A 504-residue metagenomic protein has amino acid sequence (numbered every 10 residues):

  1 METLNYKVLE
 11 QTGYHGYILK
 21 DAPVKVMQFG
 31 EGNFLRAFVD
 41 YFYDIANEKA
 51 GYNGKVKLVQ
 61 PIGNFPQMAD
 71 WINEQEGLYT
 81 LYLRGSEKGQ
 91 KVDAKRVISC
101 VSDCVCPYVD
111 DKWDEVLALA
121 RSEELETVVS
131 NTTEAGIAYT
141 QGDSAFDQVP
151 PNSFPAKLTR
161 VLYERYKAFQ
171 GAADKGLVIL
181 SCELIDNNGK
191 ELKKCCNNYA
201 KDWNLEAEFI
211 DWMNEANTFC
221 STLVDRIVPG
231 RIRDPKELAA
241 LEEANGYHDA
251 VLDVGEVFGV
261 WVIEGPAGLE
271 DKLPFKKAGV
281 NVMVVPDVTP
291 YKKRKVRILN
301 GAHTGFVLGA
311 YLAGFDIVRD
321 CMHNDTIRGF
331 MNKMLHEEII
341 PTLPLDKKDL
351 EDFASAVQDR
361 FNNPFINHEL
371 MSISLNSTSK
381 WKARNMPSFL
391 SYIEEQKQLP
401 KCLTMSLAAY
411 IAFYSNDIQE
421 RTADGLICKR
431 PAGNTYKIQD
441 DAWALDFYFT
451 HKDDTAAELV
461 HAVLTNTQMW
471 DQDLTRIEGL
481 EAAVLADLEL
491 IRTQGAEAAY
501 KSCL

Functional and structural regions predicted by a protein language model:
M1-L504: Substrate/ligand-engaging "lid" and interaction regions
